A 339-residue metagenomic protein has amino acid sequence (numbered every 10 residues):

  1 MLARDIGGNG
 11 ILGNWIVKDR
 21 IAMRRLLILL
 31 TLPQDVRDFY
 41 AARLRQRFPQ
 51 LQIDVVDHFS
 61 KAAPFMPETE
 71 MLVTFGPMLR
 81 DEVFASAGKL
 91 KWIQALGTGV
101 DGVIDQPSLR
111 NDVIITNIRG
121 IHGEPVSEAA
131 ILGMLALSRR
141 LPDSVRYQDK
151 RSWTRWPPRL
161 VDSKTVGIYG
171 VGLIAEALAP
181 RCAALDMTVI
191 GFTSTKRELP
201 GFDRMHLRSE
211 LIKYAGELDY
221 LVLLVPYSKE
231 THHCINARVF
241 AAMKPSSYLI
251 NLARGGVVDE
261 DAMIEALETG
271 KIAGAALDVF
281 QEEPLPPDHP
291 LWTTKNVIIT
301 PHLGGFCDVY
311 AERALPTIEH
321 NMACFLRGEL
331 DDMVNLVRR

Functional and structural regions predicted by a protein language model:
L2-M71: N-terminal glycine-/charge-rich "phosphate-binding" loop or analogous flexible N-terminal tail
W15, D19-R20, R43, T116-A129 (+2 more regions): C-terminal helix-to-coil terminal segments
M23, D112, D162-T165, S246: Phosphate-coordination loops involved in phosphoryl transfer and adenosine-cofactor binding
E70-V145: Phosphate/diphosphate ligand-binding glycine-rich loop within oxidoreductases
E82-K89, Q106-N111, F240-P245, A266-G270 (+1 more regions): Short, conserved loop/helix-junction motifs that constitute active-site signature segments in enzyme catalytic cores
S144-A177, R204-M205: Glycine-rich NAD(P)-binding loop of Rossmann-like domains
A184-G201: NAD(P)-binding Rossmann-fold cofactor-contacting core
K196-P290: Rossmann-like adenosine-cofactor binding region
